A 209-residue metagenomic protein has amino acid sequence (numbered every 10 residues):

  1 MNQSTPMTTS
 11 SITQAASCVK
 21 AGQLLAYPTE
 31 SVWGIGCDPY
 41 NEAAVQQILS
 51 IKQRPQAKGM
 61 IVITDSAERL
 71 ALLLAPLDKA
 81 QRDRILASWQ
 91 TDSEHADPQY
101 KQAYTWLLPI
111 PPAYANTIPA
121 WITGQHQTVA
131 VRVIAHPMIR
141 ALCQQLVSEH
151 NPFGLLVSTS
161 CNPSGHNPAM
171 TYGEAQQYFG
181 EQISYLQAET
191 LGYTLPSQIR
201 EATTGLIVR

Functional and structural regions predicted by a protein language model:
M1-R209: Active-site-adjacent structural elements in enzyme catalytic cores
